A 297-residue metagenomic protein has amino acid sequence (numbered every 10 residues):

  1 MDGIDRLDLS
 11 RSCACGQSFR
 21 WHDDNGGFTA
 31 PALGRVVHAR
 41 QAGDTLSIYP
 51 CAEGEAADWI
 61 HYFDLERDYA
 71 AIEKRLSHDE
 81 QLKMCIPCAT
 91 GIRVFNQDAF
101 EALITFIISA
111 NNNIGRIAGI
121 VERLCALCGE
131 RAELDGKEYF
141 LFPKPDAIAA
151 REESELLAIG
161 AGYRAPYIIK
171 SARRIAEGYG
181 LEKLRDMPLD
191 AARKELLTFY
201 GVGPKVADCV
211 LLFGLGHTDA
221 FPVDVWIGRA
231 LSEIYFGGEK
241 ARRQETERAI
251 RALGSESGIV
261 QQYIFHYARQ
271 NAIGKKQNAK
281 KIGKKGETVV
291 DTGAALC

Functional and structural regions predicted by a protein language model:
M1-C297: HhH-family (HhH-GPD) DNA N-glycosylase catalytic core used in base-excision repair
